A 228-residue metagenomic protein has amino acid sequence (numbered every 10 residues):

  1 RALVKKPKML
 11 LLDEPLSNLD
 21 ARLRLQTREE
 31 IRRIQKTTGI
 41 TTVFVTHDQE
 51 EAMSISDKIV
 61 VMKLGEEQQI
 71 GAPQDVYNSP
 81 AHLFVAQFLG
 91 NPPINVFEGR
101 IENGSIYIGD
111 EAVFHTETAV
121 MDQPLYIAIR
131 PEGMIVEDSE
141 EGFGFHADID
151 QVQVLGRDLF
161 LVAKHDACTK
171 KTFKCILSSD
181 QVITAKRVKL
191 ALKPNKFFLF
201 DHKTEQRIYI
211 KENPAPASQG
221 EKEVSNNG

Functional and structural regions predicted by a protein language model:
R1-F84: ABC ATPase nucleotide-binding domains
D20-R22, E50, E67, P73-Q74 (+6 more regions): Generic secondary-structure boundary/loop-capping signal
Q26, S79, Q87-F88, E137 (+1 more regions): Residues that scaffold the ATP/ADP-binding catalytic core of kinase and kinase-like folds
G39-T42, F84, P93, K171 (+1 more regions): Secondary-structure boundary/capping signal
N78-I101, A128: C-terminal boundary and immediately downstream tail of ABC-type ATPase nucleotide-binding domains
S105-G228: Non-catalytic connector elements of ABC transporters
